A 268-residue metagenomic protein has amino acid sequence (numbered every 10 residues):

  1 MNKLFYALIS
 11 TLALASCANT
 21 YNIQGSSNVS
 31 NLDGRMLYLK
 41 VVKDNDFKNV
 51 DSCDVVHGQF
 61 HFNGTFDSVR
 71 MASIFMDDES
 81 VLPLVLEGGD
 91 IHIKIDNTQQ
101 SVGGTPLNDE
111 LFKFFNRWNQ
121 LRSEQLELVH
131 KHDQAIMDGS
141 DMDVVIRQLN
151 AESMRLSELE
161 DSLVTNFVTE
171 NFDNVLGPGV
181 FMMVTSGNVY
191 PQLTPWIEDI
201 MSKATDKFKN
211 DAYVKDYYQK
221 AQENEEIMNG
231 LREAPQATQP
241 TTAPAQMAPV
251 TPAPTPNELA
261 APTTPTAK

Functional and structural regions predicted by a protein language model:
M1-S27: Bacterial Sec-dependent N-terminal signal peptides
A13-S16, N174, D211: Short linear Ser/Thr-Pro motifs
C17-S157, D161: A non-transmembrane, solvent-exposed segment enriched in polar/low-complexity residues
Q125, H132, G139, E160-L163 (+5 more regions): Leucine-rich amphipathic alpha-helices with coiled-coil/heptad-repeat character
S153-N171, P191-W196: Amphipathic alpha-helical coiled-coil segments
T169, L176-K268: Charged, long alpha-helical assembly modules
